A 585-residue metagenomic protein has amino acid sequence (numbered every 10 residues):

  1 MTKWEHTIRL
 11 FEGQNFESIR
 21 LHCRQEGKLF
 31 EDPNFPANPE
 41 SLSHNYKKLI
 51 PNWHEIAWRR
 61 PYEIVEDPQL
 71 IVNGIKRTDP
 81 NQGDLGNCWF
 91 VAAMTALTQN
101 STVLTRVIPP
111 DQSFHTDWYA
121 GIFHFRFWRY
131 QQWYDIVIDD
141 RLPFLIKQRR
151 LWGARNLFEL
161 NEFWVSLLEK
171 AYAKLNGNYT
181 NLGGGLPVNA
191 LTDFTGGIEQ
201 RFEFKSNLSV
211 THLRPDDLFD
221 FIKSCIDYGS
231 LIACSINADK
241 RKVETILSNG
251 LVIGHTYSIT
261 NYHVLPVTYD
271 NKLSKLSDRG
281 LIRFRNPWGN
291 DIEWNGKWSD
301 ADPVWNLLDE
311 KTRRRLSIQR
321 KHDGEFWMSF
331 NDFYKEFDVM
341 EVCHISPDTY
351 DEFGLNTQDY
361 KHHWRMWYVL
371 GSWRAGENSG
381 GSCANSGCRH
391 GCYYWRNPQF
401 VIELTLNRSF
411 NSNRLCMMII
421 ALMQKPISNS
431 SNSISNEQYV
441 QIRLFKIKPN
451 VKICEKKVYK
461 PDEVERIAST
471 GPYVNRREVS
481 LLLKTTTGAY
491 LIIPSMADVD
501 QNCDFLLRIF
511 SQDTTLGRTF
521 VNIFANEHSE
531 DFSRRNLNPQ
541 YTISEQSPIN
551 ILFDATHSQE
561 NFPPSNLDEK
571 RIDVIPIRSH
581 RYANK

Functional and structural regions predicted by a protein language model:
M1-K585: Structured alpha-helical subdomains that flank or immediately precede key functional sites
